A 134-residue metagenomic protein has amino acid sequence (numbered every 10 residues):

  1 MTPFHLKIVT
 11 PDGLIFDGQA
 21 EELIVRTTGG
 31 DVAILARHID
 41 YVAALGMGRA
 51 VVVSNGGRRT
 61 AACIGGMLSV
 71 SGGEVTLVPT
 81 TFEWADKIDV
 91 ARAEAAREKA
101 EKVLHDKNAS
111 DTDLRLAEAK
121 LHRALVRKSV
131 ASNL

Functional and structural regions predicted by a protein language model:
M1-H5, N133: N-terminal export/targeting signal detector
H5-E98: Compact, glycine-rich, soluble single-domain proteins
F82-L134: Acidic/glycine-rich phosphate/pyrophosphate-binding loops and surrounding catalytic core that coordinate Mg2+
